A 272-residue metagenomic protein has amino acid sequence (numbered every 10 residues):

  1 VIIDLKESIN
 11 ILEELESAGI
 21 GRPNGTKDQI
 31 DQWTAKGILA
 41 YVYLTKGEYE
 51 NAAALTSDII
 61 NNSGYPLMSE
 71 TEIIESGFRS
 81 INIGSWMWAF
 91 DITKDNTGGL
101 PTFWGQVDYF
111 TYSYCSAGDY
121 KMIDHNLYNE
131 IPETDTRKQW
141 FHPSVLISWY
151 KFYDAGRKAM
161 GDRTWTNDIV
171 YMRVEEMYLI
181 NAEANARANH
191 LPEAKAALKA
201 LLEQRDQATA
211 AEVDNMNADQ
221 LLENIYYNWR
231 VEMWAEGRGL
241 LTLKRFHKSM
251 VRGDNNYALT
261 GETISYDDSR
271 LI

Functional and structural regions predicted by a protein language model:
I2-W104, N129-I272: Acidic/polar-rich alpha-helix caps and helix-coil junctions
D108-L127: Short, cationic low-complexity segments
